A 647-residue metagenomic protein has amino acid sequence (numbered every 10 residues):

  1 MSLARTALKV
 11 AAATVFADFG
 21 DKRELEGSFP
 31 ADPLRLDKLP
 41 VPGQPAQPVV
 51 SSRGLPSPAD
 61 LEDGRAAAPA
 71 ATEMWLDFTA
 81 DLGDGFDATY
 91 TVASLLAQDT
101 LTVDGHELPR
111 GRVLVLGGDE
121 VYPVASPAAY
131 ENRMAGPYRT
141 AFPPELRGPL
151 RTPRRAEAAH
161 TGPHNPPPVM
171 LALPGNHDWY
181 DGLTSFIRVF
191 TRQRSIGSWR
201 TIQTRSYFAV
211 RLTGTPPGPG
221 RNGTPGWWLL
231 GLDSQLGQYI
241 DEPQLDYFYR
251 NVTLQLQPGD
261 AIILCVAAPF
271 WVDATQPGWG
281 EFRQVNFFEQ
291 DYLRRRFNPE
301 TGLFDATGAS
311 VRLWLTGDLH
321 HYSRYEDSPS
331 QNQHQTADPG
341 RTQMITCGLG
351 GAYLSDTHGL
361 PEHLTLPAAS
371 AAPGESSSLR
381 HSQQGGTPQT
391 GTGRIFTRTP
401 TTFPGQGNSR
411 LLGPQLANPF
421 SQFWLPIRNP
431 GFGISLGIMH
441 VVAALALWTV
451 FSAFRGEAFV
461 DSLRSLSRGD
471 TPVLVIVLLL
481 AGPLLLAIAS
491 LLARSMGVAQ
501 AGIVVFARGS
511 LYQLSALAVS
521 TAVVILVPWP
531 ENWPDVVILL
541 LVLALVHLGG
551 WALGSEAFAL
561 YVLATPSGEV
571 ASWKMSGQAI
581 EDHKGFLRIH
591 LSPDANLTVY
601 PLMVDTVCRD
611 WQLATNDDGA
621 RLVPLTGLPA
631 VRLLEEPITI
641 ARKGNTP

Functional and structural regions predicted by a protein language model:
M1-V115, V121-P174, D178-P225, G259 (+1 more regions): Acidic, histidine-bearing metal-coordination/catalytic regions of metal-dependent phosphoesterases
E73-D84, T224-L236, I263-A267, T342-G351 (+1 more regions): Active-site-proximal beta-strand elements of phosphoester/diester hydrolases
T79-A80, R112-D119, V169-N176, L232 (+3 more regions): Active-site neighborhood of phospho(di)ester-bond hydrolases with catalytic His/Asp-centered motifs
G85-D87, Y122-A125, P174-L183, G237-I240 (+3 more regions): Active-site environment of divalent metal-dependent phosphoester hydrolases
D87, Y239-D246, Q257-R312, P339-G340 (+2 more regions): Active-site-proximal segments of metal-dependent phosphoesterases and phosphodiesterases across multiple
A172, G280-A371, A552-K584: Conserved beta-sheet core of the metallophosphoesterase superfamily
A209-R211, G231, Y249, E326 (+1 more regions): Short, well-ordered beta-strand micro-motif
D241-E242, S355-T357, C608-A614: A short, polar/proline- and glycine-enriched secondary-structure boundary/capping micro-motif
